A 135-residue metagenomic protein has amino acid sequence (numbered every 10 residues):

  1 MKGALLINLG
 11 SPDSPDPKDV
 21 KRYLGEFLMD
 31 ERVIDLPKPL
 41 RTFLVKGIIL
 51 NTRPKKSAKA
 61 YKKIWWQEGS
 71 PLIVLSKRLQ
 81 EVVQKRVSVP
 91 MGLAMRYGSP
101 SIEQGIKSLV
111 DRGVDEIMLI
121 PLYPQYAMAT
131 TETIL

Functional and structural regions predicted by a protein language model:
M1-L135: Active-site-proximal alpha-helix that buttresses catalytic centers in soluble enzyme cores
